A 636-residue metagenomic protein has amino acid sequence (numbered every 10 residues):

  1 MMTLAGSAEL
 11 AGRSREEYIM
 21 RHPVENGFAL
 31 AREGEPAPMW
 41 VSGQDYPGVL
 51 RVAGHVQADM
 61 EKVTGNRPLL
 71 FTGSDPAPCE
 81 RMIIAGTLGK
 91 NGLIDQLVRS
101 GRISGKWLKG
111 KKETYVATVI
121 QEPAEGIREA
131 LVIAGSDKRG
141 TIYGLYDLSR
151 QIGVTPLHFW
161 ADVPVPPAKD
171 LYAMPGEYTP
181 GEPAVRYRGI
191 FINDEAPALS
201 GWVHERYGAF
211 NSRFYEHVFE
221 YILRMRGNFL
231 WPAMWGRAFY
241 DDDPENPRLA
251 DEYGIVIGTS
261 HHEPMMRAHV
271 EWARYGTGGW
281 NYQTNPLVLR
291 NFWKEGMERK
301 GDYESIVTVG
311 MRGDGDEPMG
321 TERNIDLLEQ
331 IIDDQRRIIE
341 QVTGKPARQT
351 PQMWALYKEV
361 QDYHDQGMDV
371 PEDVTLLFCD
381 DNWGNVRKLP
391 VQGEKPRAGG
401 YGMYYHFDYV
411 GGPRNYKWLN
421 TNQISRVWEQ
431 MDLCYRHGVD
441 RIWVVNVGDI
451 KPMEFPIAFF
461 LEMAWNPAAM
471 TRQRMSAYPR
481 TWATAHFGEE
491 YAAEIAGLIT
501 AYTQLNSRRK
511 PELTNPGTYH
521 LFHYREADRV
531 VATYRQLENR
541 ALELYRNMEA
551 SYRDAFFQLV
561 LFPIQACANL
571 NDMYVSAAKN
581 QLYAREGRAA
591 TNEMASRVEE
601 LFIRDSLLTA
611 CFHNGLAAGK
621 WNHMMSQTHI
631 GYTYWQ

Functional and structural regions predicted by a protein language model:
L10-E182: Contiguous, structured surface segment used for ligand recognition
S14-R15, P166-K169, A477-Y632: C-terminal non-catalytic alpha-helical accessory regions
W40-P47, A130-G135, N193-S212, G227-A238 (+7 more regions): The substrate-binding groove and active-site-proximal loops of carbohydrate-active enzymes, especially glycoside
T72, V165-Y172, D241-P247, D251-E252 (+3 more regions): Gly/Pro-rich turn-and-neighbor structural signature
T155-G208, R213-A233, G399-G402: An acidic-aromatic substrate-binding cleft motif
Y187-F210, E220-R224, D251-T321, A398-V410 (+3 more regions): Aromatic- and acidic-residue-enriched carbohydrate-binding clefts of CAZyme catalytic domains
L223, N228-W231, R237, E245 (+3 more regions): Structured mid-domain segments that build the active-site/substrate or prosthetic-cofactor binding neighborhood
G236-M265, A458-F459: Aromatic-lined substrate-binding rim segments of carbohydrate-active enzymes
